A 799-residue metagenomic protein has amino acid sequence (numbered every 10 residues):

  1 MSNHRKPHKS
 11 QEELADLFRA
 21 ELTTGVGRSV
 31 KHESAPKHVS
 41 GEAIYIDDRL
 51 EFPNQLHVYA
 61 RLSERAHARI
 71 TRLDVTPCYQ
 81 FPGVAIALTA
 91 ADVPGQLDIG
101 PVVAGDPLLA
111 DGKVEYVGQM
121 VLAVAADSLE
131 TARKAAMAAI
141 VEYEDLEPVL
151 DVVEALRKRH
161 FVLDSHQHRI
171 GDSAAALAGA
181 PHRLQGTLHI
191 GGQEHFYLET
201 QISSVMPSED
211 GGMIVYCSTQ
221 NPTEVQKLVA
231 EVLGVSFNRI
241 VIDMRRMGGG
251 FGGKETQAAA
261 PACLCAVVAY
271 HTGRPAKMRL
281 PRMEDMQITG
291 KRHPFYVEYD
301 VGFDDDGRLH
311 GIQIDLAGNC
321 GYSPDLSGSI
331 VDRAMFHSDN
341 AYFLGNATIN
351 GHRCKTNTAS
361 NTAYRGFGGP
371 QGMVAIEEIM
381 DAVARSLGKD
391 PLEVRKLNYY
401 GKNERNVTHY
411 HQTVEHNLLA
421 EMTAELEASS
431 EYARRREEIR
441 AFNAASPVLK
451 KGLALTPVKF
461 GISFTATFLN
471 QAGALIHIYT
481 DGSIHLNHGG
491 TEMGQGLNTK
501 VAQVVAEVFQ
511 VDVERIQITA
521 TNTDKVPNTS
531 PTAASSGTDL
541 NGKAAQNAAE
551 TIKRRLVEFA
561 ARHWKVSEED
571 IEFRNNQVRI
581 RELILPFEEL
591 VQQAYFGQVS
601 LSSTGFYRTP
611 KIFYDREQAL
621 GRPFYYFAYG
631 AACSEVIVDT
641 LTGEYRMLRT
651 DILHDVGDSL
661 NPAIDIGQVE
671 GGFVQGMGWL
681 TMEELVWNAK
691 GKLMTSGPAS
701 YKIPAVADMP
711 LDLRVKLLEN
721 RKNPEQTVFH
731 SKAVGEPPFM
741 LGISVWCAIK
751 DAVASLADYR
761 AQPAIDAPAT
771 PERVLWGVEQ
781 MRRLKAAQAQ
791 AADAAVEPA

Functional and structural regions predicted by a protein language model:
M1-S165, R183, H271: Flexible, low-hydrophobicity surface segments
H4-P7, A90-A91, G234-R239, A269-A276 (+3 more regions): C-terminal catalytic domains of large/alpha subunits in multi-subunit enzymes
R28, S34-G41, Q167-S203, P294-I379 (+3 more regions): Glycine-rich loop/linker segments at domain edges
A43, I202-P207, Y296-D305, G311-L316 (+7 more regions): Short beta-strand elements
L97-V102, A135-A138, C217, Q226-L228 (+13 more regions): Short acidic, glycine/serine/threonine-rich loops at helix termini
D127, R274-C320, K543-E572, N576: Phosphate/diphosphate-binding loops
V153-L233, Y399-S483, M694-D708, D712-L717: Helix-loop-helix junctions that connect adjacent transmembrane helices in secondary transporters/permeases, recognized
G248-G273, K277-R279, L497-V505: Thiamine diphosphate
